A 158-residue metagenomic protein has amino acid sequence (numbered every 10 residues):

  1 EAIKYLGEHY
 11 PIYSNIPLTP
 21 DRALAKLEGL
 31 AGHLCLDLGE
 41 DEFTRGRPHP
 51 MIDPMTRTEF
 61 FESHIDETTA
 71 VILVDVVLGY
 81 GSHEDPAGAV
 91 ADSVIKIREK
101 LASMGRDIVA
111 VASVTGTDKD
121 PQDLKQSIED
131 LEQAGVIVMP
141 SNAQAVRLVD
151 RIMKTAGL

Functional and structural regions predicted by a protein language model:
E1-V74, G79, P86, V109-V111 (+4 more regions): ATP-dependent carboxylate/acyl-activation modules
S63, K96-K100: Conserved helix-loop functional segments at active or binding sites
P86-S93: Charged helix-capping and loop-helix junction motifs
V90, R98, G157-L158: Alpha-helix boundary/capping detector
V94-I97, A145, V149: Hydrophobic alpha-helical packing residues
E99-V109: A short helix->loop->beta-strand "cap" motif at the edges of active sites that frequently abuts
